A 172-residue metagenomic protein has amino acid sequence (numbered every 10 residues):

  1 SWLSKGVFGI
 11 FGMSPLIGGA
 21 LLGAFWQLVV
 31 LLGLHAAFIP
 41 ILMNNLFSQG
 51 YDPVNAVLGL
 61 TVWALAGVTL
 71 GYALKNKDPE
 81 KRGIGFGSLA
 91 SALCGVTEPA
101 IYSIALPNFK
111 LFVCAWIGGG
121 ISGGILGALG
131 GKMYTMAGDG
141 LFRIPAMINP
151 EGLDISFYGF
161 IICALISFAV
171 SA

Functional and structural regions predicted by a protein language model:
W2-F11, A24-L28, L42-L46: Hydrophobic alpha-helical segments of integral membrane proteins, encompassing both true transmembrane helices
L3, G33, W63: Conserved hydrophobic/aromatic pocket- or pore-lining residues that grip, position, or stack substrates in active sites
V7-L21, L32, G50-N55, K77 (+1 more regions): Membrane-interfacial loop-to-helix junctions in multi-pass transporters
L16, I41, G87, P99-A172: Transmembrane alpha-helical segments and their short flanking loops that form helix-hairpins/helix-helix interfaces
F25-V29, V54, I161-L165: Hydrophobic alpha-helical transmembrane segments of multi-pass membrane proteins
L31, A37-P40, A66-A73, A164-A172: Transmembrane alpha-helical segments in integral membrane proteins
L31-F38, K77, K81, G131-T135: Transmembrane helix-loop junctions in multipass membrane proteins, especially transporters and channels
I39, M43-G119: Helix-loop-helix junctions within the multi-pass membrane cores of secondary transporters/permeases
